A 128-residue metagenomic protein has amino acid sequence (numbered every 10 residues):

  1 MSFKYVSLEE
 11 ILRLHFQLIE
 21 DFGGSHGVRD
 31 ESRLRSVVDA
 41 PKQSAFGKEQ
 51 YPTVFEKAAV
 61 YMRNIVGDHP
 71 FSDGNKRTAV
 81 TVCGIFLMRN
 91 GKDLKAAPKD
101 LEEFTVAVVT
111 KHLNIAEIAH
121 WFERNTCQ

Functional and structural regions predicted by a protein language model:
M1-Q128: FIC/Doc superfamily catalytic core
